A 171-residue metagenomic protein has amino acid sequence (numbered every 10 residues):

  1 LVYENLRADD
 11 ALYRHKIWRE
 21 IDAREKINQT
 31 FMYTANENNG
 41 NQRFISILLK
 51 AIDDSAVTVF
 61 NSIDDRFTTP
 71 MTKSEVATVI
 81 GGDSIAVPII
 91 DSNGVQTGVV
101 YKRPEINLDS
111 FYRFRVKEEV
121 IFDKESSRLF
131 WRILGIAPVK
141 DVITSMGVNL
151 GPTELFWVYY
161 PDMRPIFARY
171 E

Functional and structural regions predicted by a protein language model:
L1-E125, I143, D162-E171: A domain-level signal for the mature, folded cores of soluble proteins
F111-E119, S126-A137, T153-L155: Extracellular structured ligand-interaction cores
R132-L134, V139-E171: Domain-length functional cores that host ligand/cofactor binding and catalytic or interaction surfaces in mature
